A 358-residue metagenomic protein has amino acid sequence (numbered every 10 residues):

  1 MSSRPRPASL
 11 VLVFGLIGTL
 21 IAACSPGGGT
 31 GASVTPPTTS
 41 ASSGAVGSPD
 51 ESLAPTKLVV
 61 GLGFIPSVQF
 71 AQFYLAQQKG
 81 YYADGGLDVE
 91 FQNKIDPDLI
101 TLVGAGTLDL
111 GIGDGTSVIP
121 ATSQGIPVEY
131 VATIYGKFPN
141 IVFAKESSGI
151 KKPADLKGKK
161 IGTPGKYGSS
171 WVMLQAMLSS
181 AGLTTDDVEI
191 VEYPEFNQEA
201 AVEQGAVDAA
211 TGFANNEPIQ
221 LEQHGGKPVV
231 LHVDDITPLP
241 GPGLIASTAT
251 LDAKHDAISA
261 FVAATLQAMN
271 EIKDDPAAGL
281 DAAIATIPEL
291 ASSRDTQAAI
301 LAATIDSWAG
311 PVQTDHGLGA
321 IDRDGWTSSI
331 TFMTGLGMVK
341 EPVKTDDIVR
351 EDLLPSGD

Functional and structural regions predicted by a protein language model:
M1-F14: Bacterial N-terminal signal peptides that target proteins for export
T19-A23: C-terminal motif of bacterial Sec signal peptides marking the signal peptidase cleavage site
G27, G31-E192, E199-Q204, D208-N215 (+1 more regions): Short, glycine-/small- and polar/acidic-enriched structural segments that line small-molecule recognition paths
S67, K94, I112, G168-S169 (+5 more regions): Soluble non-cytosolic domains of exported or imported proteins
E90, P97-D98, Q297-A303, V343-G357: Short linear loop/turn motifs
T116-S117, N197-A291: Pocket-lining segment of extracytoplasmic ligand-binding domains
K254-L336: Secondary-structure end/capping motifs
D324-D358: Conserved C-terminal helix/tail region of periplasmic/extracytoplasmic solute-binding proteins
